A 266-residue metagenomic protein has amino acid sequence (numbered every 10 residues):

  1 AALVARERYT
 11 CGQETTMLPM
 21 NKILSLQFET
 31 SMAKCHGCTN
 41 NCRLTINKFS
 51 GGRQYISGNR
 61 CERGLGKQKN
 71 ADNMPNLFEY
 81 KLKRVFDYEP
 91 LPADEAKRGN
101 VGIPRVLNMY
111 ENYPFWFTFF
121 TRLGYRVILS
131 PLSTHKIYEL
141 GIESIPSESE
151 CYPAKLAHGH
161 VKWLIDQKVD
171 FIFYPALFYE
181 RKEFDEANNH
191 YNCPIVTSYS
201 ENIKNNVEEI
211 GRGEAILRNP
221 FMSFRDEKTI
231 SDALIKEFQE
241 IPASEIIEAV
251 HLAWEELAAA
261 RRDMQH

Functional and structural regions predicted by a protein language model:
L3-H266: An N-terminal assembly and electron-transfer interface module characteristic of large anaerobic redox and radical
